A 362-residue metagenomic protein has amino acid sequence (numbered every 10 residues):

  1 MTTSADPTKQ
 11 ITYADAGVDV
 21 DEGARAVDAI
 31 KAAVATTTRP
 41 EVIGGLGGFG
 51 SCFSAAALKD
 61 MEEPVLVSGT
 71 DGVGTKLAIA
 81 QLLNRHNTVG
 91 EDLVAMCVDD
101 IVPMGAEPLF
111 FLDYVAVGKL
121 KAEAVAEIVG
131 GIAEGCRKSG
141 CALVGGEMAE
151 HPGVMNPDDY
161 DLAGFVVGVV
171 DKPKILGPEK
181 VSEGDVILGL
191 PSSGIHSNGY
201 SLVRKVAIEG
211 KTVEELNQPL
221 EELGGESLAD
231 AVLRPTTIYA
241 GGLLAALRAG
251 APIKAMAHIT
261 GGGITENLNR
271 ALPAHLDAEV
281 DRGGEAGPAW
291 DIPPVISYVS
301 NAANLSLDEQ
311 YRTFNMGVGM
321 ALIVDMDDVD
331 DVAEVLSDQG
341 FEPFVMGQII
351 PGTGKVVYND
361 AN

Functional and structural regions predicted by a protein language model:
T2-E41: N-terminal amphipathic/basic leader segments beginning at the initiator methionine
T3-S4, T8-D15, A124-A142, M155-L162 (+3 more regions): Glycine-/charge-enriched secondary-structure boundary and capping motifs
D19, D71, G184, H258 (+1 more regions): Residue-level signature of catalytic and energy-coupling elements of molecular machines, predominantly ATP/GTP-dependent
V27, A126-V129, Y200: Hydrophobic face of alpha-helices
I30, C52, C97-V98, V203-V206 (+4 more regions): Buried hydrophobic packing segments
A32-S193, E279: Glycine-rich phosphate/pyrophosphate-binding loop regions near the starts of catalytic domains
L58, G72-V73, V167-D171, S193-I195 (+4 more regions): Short, glycine-/Ser/Thr-/acidic-enriched flexible segments
T70, D161, K174-L228, T265: Short, acidic (Asp/Glu-rich) active-site segment that either coordinates a divalent metal cofactor
